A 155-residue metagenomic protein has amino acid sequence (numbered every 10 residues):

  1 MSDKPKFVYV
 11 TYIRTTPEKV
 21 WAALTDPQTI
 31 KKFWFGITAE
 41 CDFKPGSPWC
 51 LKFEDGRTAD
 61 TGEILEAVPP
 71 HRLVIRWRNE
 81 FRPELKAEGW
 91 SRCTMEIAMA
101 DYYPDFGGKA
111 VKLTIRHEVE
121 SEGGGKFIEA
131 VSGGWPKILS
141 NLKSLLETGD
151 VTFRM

Functional and structural regions predicted by a protein language model:
S2-P17: Terminal, regulation- and interaction-focused segments at domain boundaries
V8-Y9, Q28-T61, M155: Short beta-edge strand/loop motif at the mouth of beta-sheet-based domains
F53, W77, I115-H117: Residue-level recognition of conserved beta-strand positions in structured domain cores
V68-L73, Y102: Short, conserved beta-turn/loop elements at beta-strand boundaries and strand-helix junctions
H71-R78, G107: Short, solvent-exposed secondary-structure boundary/capping segments
R82-P136, L142, F153-M155: Beta-strand/loop substructures that line and gate deep hydrophobic ligand-binding cavities in soluble
